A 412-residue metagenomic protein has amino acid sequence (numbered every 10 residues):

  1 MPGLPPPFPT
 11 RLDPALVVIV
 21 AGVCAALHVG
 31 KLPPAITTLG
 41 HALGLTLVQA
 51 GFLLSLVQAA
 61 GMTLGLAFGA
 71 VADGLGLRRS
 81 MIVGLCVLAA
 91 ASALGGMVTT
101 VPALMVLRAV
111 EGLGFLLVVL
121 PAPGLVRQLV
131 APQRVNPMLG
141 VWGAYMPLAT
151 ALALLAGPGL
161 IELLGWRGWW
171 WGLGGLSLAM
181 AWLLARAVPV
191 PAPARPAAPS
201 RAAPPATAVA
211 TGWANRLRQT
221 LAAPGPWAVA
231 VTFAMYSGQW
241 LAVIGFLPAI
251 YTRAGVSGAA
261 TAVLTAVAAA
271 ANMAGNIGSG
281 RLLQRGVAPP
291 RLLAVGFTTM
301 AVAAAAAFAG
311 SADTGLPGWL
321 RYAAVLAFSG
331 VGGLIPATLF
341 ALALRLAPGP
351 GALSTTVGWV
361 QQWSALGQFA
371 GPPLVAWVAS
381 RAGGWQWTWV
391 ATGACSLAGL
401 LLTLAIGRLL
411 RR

Functional and structural regions predicted by a protein language model:
G30, Q58-L66, T150-A151, A269-M273 (+2 more regions): Residue-level signature of mid-helix packing/kink "hotspots" within the transmembrane helices of 12-pass Major
P33, G225-A266, M273-N276: Extracytoplasmic gate region of multi-pass secondary transporters
G44, G76, M97-P102, G310-S311: Helix-breaking motifs and short loop linkers at transmembrane-helix boundaries and internal kinks in secondary membrane
T63-T99: Conserved MFS/SLC helix-loop-helix module at the cytosolic interface between two early adjacent transmembrane helices
L64-G76, G275-A288: Helix-to-loop junctions at the C-terminal end of transmembrane segments in multipass secondary transporters
L107-M146: Cytoplasmic helix-loop-helix junction between adjacent transmembrane helices in 12-TM secondary transporters
P132, V141-P189: Helix-loop-helix hairpin linking two adjacent transmembrane segments in secondary transporters
P290-L339: C-terminal transmembrane helical hairpin of 12-TM major facilitator-type secondary transporters
